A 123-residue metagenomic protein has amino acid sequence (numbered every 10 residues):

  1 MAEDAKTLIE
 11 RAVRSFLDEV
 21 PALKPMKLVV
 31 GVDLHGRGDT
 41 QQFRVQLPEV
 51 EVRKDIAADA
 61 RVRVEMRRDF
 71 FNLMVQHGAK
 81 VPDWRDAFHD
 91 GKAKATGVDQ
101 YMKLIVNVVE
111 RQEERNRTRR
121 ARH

Functional and structural regions predicted by a protein language model:
M1-H123: Feature captures hydrophobic
